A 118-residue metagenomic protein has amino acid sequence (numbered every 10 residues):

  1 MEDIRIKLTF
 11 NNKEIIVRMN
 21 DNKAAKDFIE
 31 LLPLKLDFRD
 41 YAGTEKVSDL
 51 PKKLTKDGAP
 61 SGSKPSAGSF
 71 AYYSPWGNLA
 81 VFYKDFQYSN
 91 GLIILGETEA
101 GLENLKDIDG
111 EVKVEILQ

Functional and structural regions predicted by a protein language model:
M1-I4, Q118: Basic/polar N-terminal segments that are highly enriched at the extreme N-terminus, encompassing both cleavable
D3-V47: N-terminal secretory signal peptides
I4, K13, P75-G77, G110-V112: Envelope-exposed proteins and targeting segments
I16, N20, P60-S63, Y73: Extracytoplasmic/periplasmic, Sec-exported soluble proteins
K35, A42-T55, A59-P60, K64: Compact, glycine-rich, soluble single-domain proteins
A67-S69: Loop/turn positions that initiate beta-strands
S74-T98: Beta-strand-rich cores of mature extracytoplasmic or soluble domains
G96-Q118: Well-ordered alpha/beta subsegment
